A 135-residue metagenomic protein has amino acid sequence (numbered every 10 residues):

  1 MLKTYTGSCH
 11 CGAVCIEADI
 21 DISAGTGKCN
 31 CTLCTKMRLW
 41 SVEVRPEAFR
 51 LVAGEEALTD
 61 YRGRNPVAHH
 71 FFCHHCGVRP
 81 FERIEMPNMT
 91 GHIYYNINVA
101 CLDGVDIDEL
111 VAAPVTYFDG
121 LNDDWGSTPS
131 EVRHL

Functional and structural regions predicted by a protein language model:
M1-S8, A13-L135: A short Gly-Trp-Pro
